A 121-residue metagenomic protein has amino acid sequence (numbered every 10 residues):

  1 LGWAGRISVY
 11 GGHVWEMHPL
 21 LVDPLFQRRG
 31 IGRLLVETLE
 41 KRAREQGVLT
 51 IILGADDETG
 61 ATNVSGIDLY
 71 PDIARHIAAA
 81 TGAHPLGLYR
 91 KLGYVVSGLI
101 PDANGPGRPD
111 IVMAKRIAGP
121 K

Functional and structural regions predicted by a protein language model:
L1-S8, E16-L21: Conserved beta-strand in the GNAT
I7, D23, R116-A118: Solvent-exposed residues in well-ordered beta-strands and their adjoining turns, especially edge/terminal strands
H13, P71-K121: C-terminal "cap" of GNAT-fold acetyltransferases
E16, G30, L34, H84: Amphipathic alpha-helical recognition patches that constitute DNA-binding helices
E16, L21, I52-G54, V112: Conserved beta-strand segments that form the floor/walls of ligand-binding pockets within enzyme and binding domains
V22, R28-K41, I52: Conserved acetyl-CoA-binding loop-helix of GNAT-fold acetyltransferases
P24, A55, P101: Residues that line or immediately flank small-molecule/substrate-binding pockets and catalytic motifs
A43-T81: Conserved GNAT acetyl-CoA-binding A-motif
